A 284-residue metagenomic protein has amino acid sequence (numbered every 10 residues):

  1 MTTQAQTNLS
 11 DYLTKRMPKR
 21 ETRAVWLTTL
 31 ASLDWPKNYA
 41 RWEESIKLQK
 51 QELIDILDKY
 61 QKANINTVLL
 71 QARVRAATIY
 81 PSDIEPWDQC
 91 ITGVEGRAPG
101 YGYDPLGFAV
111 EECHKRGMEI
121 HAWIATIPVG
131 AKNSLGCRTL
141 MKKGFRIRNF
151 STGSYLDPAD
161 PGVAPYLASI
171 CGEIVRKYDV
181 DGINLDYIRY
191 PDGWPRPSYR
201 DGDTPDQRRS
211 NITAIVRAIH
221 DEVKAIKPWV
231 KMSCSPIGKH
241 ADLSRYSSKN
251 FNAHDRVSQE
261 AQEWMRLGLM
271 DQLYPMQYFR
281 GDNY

Functional and structural regions predicted by a protein language model:
N8-S10, M17-V25, I65-A77, G102-R148 (+3 more regions): Glycine-rich, aromatic-flanked loop segments that form ligand/cofactor-binding clefts across common enzyme folds
R20-T22, W26-Q51, E111, H121-K177 (+1 more regions): Active-site-adjacent "subsite" loops/lids of carbohydrate-active enzymes
S32-L48, P86-Y103, F150-P165, D201-N211 (+1 more regions): The substrate-binding groove and active-site-proximal loops of carbohydrate-active enzymes, especially glycoside
L48-T78, K177-G182, L269-L273: Catalytic domains of carbohydrate-active enzymes, especially glycoside hydrolases
A63-G100: Aromatic-lined carbohydrate-binding/catalytic grooves of carbohydrate-active enzymes
T78-G93, P128-S151, I188-T204, S244-N252: Aromatic- and acidic-residue-enriched segments that line the glycan-binding/catalytic groove of carbohydrate-active
H114, E119-A131, N184-I188, R208-V257: Aromatic-lined carbohydrate-recognition surfaces of secreted/lumenal glycan-active proteins
D181, L185-R189, A253-N283: Aromatic- and acid-rich polysaccharide-binding/catalytic face of secreted or lumenal carbohydrate-active enzymes
